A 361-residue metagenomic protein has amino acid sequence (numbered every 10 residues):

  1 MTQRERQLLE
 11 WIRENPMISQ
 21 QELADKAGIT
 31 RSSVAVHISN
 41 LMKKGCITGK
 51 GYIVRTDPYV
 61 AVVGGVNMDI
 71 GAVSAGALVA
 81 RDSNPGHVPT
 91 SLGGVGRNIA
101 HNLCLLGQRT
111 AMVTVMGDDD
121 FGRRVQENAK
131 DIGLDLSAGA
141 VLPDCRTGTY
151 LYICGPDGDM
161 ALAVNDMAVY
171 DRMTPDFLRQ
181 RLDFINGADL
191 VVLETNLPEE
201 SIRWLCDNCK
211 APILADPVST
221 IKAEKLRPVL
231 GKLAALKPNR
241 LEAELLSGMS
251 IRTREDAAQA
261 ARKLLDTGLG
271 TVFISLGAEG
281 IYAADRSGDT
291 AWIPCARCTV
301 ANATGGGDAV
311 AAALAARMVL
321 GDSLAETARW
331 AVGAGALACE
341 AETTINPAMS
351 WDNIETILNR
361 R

Functional and structural regions predicted by a protein language model:
M1-Q20, K26-A27, R31-S32, V36-R55 (+2 more regions): Conserved phosphate-binding/catalytic region of the ribokinase-like
Q3-R4, L8-R13, I18-E22, K26 (+2 more regions): Glycine-rich phosphate/adenosyl-contacting loop at the front of the ribokinase-like
K43-G45, D171-D176, A215-I221: Short gly/ser/thr-rich secondary-structure transition/capping motifs
T56-D57, A80-G86, L105-D189, E355-R361: Conserved N-terminal subdomain of the carbohydrate kinase-like
A61, A111, V192, L214-A215 (+1 more regions): Structural detector of well-ordered beta-strand residues that form the stable sheet scaffold of enzyme domains
A77-H87, G133, G288-T299: Glycine/charged-rich beta-loop-alpha catalytic/anionic-binding loops adjacent to active sites
R109-T110, L136-S137, I213, V272 (+1 more regions): Hydrophobic anchor at the start of a short beta-strand that flanks the dinucleotide cofactor-binding loop
L190-Q259, E279-I281: Conserved beta-alpha-beta core of the PfkB/ribokinase-like small-molecule kinase fold
